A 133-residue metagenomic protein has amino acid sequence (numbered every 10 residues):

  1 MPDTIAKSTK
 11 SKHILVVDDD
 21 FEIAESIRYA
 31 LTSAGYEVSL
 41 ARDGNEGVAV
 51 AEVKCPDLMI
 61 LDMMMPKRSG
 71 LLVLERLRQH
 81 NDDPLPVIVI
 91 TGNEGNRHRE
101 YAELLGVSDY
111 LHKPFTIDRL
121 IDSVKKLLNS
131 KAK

Functional and structural regions predicted by a protein language model:
A24, P66-K67, H80, G95: The feature encodes the CheY-like receiver
E25-S33: Charged docking surfaces used in two-component/phosphorelay signaling
R28, L72, E94-L111, D122: Alpha4 helix (beta4-alpha4-beta5 surface) of REC/receiver domains from two-component response regulators
G35-R42, V50: Short hydrophobic/Thr-rich beta-strand motif most characteristic of the beta2 strand and flanking loop of CheY-like
D43-E46, S69-V73: Acidic catalytic/metal-coordinating carboxylates
K54-I60: Active-site beta3 strand of CheY-like receiver
F115-V124: C-terminal output helix
